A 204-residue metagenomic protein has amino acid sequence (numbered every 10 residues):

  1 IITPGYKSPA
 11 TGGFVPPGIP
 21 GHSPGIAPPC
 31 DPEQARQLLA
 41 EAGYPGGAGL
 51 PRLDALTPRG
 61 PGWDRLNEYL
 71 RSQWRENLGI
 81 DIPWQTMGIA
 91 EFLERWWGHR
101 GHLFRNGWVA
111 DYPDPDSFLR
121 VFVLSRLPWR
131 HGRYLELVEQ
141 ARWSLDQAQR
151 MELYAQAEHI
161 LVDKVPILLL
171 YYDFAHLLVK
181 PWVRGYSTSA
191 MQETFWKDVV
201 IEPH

Functional and structural regions predicted by a protein language model:
I1-A27, P61-Q73, L93-H204: Detector for C-terminal structural segments
P32, I89-A90, A155: Structural motif corresponding to alpha-helix initiation and N-cap regions
P32-D54: Immediate post-signal peptide segment of exported/extracytoplasmic ligand-binding proteins
A48-R52, G79, V165: Short secondary-structure junction motifs
L50-R59, I82-P83: Short, well-ordered beta-strand elements
T57-R59, T86-G88, Y172-F174: A mature extracytoplasmic/lumenal domain signature
Y69-W84: Short alpha-helix C-terminal cap/hinge motif
W84-E94: Short helix-initiation/N-cap motifs at beta->coil->alpha
